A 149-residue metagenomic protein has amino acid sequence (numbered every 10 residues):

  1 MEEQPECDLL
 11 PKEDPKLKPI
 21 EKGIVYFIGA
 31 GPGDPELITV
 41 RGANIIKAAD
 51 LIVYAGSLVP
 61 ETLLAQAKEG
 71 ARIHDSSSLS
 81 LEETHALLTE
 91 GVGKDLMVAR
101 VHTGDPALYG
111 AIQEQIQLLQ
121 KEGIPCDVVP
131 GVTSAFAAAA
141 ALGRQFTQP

Functional and structural regions predicted by a protein language model:
M1-P35, V40-A137: Class I S-adenosyl-L-methionine
G143-P149: Short, glycine-/small-residue-rich phosphate/pyrophosphate-handling segment
